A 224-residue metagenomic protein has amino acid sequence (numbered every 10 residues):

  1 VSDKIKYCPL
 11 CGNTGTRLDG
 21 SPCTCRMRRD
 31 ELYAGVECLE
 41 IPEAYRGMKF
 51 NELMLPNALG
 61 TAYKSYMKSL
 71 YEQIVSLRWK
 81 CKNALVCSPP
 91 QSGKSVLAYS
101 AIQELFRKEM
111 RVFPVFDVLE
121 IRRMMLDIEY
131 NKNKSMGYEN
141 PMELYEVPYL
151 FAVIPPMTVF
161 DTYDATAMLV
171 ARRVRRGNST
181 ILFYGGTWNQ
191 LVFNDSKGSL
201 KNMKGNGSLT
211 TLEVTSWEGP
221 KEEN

Functional and structural regions predicted by a protein language model:
V1-Y71, T210, P220-K221: A short, basic N-terminal segment
C38-L39, S76, P89: Extended, compositionally biased accessory segments flanking or bridging domains
G60-K68, P89, F106-E146: Short glycine-rich substrate-engagement loop in P-loop NTPases that contacts/grips substrate
K80-L97: Walker A/P-loop nucleotide-binding motif
V96-E109: P-loop NTPase Walker A phosphate-binding motif
M110-R111, E146-L150, R175-F183: Loop/turn-to-beta-strand initiation segments
I121-E129, P156-N224: Replace "adjacent to P-loop NTPase cores in ATP/GTP-dependent enzymes" with "adjacent to NTP-binding cores
V147, I154-M157: Conserved Walker B
